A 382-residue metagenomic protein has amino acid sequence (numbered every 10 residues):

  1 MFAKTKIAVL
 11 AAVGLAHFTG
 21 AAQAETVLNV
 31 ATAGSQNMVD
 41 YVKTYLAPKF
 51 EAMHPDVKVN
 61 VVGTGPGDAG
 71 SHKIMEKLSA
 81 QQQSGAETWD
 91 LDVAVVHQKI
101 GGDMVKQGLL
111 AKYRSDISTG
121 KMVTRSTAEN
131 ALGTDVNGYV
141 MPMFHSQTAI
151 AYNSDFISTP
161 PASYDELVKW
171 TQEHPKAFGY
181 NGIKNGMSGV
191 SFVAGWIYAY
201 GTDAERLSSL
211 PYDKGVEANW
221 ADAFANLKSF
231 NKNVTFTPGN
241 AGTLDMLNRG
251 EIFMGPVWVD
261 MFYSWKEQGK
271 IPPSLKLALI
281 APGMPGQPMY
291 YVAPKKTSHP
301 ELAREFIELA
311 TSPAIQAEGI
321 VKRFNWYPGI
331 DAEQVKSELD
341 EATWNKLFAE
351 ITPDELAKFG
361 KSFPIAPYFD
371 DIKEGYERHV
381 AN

Functional and structural regions predicted by a protein language model:
M1-Q23: Gram-negative bacterial Sec-dependent N-terminal signal peptides
E25-Q98: Early extracytoplasmic/lumenal segment of secretory-pathway proteins
A33, V39-K43, D68-S71, L91 (+2 more regions): Extracytoplasmic ligand-binding site segments that recognize negatively charged/polar headgroups
E87-V95, F236-T237, F253-W258: Paired acidic/hydrophobic, glycine-rich loop segments that form the ligand-binding mouth/hinge of periplasmic-binding
G101-D103, P256-P273: A ligand-binding cleft/hinge motif common to bilobed small-molecule-binding domains
S146, F224-K228, V259, I271-V292: Periplasmic-binding protein-like
M284-P285, M289-L356: Mature extracytoplasmic/periplasmic domains
A349-N382: Conserved C-terminal helix/tail region of periplasmic/extracytoplasmic solute-binding proteins
